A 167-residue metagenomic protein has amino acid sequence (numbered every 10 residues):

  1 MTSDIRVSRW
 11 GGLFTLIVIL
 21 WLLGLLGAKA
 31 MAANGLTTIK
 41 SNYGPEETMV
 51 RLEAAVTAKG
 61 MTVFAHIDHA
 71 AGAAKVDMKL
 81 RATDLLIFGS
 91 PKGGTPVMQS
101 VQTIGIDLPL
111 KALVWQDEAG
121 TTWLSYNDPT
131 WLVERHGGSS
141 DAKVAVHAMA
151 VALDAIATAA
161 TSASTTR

Functional and structural regions predicted by a protein language model:
D4-V18: N-terminal Sec-pathway targeting helices
W10, D107-A119, A157-T165: Short secondary-structure transition/capping segments
W21-G60, A155-S162, T166-R167: Terminal, regulation- and interaction-focused segments at domain boundaries
N42-E47, F64, S140-H147: Soluble non-cytosolic domains of exported or imported proteins
T48, L52, H69, A145 (+1 more regions): Stable alpha-helical elements in mature extracytoplasmic
E53, T57-L110, V114: Compact, glycine-rich, soluble single-domain proteins
K111-S139: Beta-strand/loop substructures that line and gate deep hydrophobic ligand-binding cavities in soluble
P129-R167: C-terminal partner/receptor-binding element of secreted or periplasmic proteins
